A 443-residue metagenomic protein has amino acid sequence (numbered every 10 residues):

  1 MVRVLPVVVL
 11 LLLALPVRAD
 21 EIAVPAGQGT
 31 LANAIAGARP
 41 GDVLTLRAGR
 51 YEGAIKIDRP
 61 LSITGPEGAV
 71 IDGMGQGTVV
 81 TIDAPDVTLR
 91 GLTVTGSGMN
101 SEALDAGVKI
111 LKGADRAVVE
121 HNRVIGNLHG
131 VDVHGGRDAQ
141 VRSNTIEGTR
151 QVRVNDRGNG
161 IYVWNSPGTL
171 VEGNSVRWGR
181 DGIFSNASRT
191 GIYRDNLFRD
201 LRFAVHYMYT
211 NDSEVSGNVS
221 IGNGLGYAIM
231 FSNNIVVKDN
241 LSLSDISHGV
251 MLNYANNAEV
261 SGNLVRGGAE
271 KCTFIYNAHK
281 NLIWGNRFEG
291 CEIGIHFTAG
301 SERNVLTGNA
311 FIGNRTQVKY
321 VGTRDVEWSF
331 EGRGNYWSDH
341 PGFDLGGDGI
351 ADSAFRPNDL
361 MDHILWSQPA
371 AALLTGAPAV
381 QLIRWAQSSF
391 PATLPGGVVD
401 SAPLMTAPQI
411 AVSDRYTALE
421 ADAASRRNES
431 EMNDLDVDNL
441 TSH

Functional and structural regions predicted by a protein language model:
V2-V9: Sec-dependent signal peptide recognition, specifically the positively charged N-region followed immediately by
A14-P16: N-terminal signal peptide c-region/cleavage motif recognized by signal peptidases
E21-E52: Acidic Gly/Asp/Thr-rich repetitive segments characteristic of extracellular carbohydrate-active and adhesion proteins
A36, Y51-T64, I71-R116, H129-G136 (+1 more regions): Extracellular beta-strand-rich solenoid/capping regions of secreted or surface-exposed proteins that bind or remodel
G73-T81, E102-L111, G126-V133, R153-W164 (+7 more regions): Extracellular beta-strand/beta-solenoid scaffold signature
V80-G91, V108-E120, G135-R142, R150 (+8 more regions): Surface-exposed loop/turn motifs in large extracellular/passenger domains
K271-C272, L282, E289-H443: Functionally critical loop-and-helix segments that line ligand-binding/catalytic clefts of soluble enzyme domains
